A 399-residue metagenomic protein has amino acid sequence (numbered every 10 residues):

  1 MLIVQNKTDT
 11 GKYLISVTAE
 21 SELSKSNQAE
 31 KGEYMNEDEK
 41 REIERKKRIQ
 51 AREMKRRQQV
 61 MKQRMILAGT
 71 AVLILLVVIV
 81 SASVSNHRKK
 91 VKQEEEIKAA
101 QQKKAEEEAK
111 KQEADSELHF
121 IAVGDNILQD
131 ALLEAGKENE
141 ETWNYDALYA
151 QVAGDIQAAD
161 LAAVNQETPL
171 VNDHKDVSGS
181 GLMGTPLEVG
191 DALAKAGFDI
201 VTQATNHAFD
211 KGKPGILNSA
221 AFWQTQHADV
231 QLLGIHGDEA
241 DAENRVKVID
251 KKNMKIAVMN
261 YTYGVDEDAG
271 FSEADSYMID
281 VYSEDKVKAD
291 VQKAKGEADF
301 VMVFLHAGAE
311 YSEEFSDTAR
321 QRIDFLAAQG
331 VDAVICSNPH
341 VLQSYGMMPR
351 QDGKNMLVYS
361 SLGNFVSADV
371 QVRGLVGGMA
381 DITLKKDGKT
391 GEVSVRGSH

Functional and structural regions predicted by a protein language model:
L2-T8, Y13-Q63: N-terminal Lys/Arg-rich, disordered targeting/topogenic segments
E37-Q50, K62-H399: Acidic, metal/ion-coordinating pockets
